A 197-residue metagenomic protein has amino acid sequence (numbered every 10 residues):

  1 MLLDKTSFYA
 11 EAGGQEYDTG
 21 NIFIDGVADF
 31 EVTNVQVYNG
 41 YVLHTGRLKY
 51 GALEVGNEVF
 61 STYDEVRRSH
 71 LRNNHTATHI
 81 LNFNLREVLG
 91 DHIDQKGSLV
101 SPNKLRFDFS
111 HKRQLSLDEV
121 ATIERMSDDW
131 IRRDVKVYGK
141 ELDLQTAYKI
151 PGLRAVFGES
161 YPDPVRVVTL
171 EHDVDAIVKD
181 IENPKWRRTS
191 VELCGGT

Functional and structural regions predicted by a protein language model:
M1-T197: A glycine- and charged-residue-rich anion-binding loop/surface
